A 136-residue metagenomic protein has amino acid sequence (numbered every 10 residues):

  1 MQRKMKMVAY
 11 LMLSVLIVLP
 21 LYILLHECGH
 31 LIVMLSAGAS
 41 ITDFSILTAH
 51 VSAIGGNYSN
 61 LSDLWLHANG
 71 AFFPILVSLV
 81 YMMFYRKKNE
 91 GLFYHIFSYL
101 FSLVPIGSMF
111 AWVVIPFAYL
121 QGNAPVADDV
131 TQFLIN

Functional and structural regions predicted by a protein language model:
M1-L16, L35, I75, L79: Active-site scaffold of zinc-dependent metalloenzymes
M1-Y10, Y22, H26, T48 (+3 more regions): Alpha-helical context
V8, G29, G91: Sparse, context-dependent recognition of short Cys/His-centered cofactor- or disulfide-binding micro-motifs
S14-L64: Small-residue-rich helix-interface/hinge motifs
D43-F44, A53-N136: Metalloprotease/metallohydrolase-associated module, dominated by Zn2+-dependent proteases
